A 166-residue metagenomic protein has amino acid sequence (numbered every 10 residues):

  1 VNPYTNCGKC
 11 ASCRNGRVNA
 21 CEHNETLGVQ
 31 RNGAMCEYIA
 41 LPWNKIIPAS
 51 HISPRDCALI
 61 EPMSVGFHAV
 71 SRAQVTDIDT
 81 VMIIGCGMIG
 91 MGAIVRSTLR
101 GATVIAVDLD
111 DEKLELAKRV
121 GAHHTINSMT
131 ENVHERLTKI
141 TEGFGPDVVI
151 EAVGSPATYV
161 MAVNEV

Functional and structural regions predicted by a protein language model:
V1-P3: Conserved "cap/hinge" positions at secondary-structure junctions
T5-I84: NAD(P)H dinucleotide-binding glycine-rich loop of Rossmann-like/cofactor-binding domains, especially the beta1-alpha1
K9, M91, Y159-V160: Glycine/Thr-rich phosphate-binding loops of Rossmann-like dinucleotide-binding domains
C13-G16, N24, R96, V120 (+1 more regions): Residue-level signal for well-ordered alpha-helical positions
E37-Y38, T103, H124, V148: Well-ordered beta-strand positions
I52-E131, E135: Mid-domain Rossmann-like dinucleotide-binding core that forms the NAD(H)/NADP(H) cofactor-binding site
A73, E115, R119-V166: Glycine-rich cofactor phosphate-binding loops and adjacent beta1-alpha1 units of small-molecule cofactor enzyme domains
